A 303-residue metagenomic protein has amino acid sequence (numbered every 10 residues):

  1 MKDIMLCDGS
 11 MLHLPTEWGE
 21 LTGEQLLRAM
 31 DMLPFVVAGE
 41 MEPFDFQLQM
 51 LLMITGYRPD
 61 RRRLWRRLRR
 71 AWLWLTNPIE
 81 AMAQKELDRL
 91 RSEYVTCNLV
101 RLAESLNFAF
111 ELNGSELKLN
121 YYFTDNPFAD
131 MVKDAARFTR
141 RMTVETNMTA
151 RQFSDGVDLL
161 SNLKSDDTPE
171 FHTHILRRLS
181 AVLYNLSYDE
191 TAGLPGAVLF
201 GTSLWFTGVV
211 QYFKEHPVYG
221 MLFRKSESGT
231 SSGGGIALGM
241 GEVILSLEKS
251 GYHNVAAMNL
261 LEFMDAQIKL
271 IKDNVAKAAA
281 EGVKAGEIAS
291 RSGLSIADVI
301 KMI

Functional and structural regions predicted by a protein language model:
M1-G286, I296-M302: An amphipathic, hydrophobic-aromatic interaction surface with interspersed Lys/Arg that forms lipid/phosphate-bearing
A289: The alpha-helix within a helix-turn-helix
